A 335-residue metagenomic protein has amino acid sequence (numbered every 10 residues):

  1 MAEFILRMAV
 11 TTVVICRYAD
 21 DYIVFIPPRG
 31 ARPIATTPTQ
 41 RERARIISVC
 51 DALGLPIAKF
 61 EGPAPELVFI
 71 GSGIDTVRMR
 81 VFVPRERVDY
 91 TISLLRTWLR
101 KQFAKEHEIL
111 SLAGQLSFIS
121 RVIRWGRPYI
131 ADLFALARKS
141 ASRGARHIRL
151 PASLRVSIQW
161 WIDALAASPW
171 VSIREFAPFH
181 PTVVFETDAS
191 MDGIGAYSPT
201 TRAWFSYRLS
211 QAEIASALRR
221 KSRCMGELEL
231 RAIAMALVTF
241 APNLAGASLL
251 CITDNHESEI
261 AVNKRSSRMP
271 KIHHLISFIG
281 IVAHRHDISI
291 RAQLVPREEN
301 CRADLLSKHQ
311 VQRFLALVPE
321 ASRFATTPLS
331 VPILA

Functional and structural regions predicted by a protein language model:
M1, M8, D20, I46 (+13 more regions): Mobile genetic element proteins and their domesticated derivatives, centered on retroelements and DNA transposons
M1-E3, T97, T200-R231, T239 (+1 more regions): A short, polar/acidic, helix/strand-boundary loop motif
M1-R45, A236-T253: Active-site palm subdomain of RNA-directed nucleic acid polymerases
V14-R17, V24-T97, L110, K271-Q293 (+1 more regions): Polymerase palm active-site segment centered on the conserved acidic dipeptide of motif C
R32-T39, A58-G62, W98-H107, V122-W125 (+5 more regions): Conserved, non-catalytic sequence blocks in retroelement Pol enzymes and Pol-derived host proteins
A64-R174: C-terminal reverse transcriptase regions that engage the nucleic-acid substrate
S111, T239-A335: RNase H-like nuclease module associated with reverse transcription
H180-D192: Two-metal-ion RNase H-like nuclease active-site motif
